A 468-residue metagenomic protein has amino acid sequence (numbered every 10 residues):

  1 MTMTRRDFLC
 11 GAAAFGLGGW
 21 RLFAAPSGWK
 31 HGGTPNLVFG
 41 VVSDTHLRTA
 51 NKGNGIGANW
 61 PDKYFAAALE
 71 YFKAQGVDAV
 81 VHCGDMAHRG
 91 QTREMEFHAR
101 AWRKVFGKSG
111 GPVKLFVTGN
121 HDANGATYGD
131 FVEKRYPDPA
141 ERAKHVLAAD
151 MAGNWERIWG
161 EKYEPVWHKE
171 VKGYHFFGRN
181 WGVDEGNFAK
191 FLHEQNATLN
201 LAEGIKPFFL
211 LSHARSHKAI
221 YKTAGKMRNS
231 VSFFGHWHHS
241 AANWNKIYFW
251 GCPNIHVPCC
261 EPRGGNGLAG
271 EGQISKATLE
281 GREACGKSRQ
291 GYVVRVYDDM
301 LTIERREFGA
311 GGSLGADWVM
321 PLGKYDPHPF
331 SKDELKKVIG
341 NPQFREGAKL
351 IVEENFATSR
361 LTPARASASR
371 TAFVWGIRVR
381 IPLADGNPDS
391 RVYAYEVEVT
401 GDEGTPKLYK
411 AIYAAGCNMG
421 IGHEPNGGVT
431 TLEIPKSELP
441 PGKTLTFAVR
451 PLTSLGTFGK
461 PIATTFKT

Functional and structural regions predicted by a protein language model:
D7-P26: N-terminal export signals
A25-M95: N-terminal active-site segment of His-dependent metallophosphoesterases
H31, Q91-E194, G225-K226, A242-P258 (+2 more regions): Extended active-site neighborhood of metal-dependent phosphoesterases/phosphodiesterases
G53-I56, W181-W250: Active-site-proximal segments of metal-dependent phosphoesterases and phosphodiesterases across multiple
N243-I351, N355: Binuclear metal-dependent phosphoesterase catalytic core
W375-D389: Conserved aromatic anchor
L439-L455: Beta-strand-rich modules
G456-T468: Extracellular fibronectin type III
